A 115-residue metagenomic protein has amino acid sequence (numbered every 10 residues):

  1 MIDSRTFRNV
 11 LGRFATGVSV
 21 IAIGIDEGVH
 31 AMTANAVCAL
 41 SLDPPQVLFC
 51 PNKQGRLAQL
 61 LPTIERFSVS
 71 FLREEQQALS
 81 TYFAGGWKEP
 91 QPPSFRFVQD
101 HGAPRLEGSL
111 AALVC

Functional and structural regions predicted by a protein language model:
M1-C115: Active-site-proximal mixed secondary-structure blocks
